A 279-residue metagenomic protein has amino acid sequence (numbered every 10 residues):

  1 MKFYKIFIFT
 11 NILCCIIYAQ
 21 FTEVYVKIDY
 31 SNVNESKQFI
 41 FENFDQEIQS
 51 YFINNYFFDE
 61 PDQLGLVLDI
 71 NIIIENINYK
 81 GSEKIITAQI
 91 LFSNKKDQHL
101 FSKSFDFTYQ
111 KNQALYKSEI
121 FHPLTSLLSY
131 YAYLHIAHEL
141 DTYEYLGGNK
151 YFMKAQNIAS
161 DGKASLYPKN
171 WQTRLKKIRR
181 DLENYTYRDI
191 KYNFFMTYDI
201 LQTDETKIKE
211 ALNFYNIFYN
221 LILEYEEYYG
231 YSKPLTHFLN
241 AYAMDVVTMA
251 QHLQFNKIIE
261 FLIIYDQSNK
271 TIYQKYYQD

Functional and structural regions predicted by a protein language model:
M1-E23: Bacterial Sec-dependent N-terminal signal peptides
Q20-T87, K95-H99: Start-of-domain marker
S31-Q38, Y116-H122, Y228: Second-shell loop/turn segments in exported
F52-E60, N76-N78, A132-Y143, G162 (+1 more regions): Sec/Tat-exported extracytoplasmic proteins
I86-N149, S232, M249-Q251, I258: Surface-exposed, polar helix/loop patches in the mature regions of secreted/periplasmic/lumenal proteins that form
A132-L235: Extended amphipathic alpha-helical interaction segments
N213-D279: A cross-kingdom marker for long, charged
